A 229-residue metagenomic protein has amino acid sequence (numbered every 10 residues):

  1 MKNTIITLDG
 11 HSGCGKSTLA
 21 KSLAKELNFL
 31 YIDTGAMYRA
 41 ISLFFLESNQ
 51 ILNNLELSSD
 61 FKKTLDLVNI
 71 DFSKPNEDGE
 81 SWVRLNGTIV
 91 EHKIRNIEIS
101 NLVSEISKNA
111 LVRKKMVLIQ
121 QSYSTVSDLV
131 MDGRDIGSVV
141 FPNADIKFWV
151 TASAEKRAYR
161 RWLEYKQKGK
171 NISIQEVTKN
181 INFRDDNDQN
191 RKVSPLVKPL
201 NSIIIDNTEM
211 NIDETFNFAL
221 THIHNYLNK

Functional and structural regions predicted by a protein language model:
I6-L8: Hydrophobic anchor at the beta1->P-loop junction of P-loop NTPases
H11: P-loop (Walker A) phosphate-binding loop of NTP-binding proteins
C14: ATP-binding Walker
S17: Walker A/P-loop
E26-R95: N-terminal phosphate/diphosphate-binding loop that engages ATP/GTP or pyrophosphate donors across diverse enzyme folds
T64, K74-P75, Q120-S127, R134-V139 (+2 more regions): Small-molecule kinase domains that catalyze NTP-dependent phosphoryl transfer to phosphate-bearing small molecules
E91-K168: ATP-dependent NMP and nucleoside kinases share a basic, alpha-helical "lid"
